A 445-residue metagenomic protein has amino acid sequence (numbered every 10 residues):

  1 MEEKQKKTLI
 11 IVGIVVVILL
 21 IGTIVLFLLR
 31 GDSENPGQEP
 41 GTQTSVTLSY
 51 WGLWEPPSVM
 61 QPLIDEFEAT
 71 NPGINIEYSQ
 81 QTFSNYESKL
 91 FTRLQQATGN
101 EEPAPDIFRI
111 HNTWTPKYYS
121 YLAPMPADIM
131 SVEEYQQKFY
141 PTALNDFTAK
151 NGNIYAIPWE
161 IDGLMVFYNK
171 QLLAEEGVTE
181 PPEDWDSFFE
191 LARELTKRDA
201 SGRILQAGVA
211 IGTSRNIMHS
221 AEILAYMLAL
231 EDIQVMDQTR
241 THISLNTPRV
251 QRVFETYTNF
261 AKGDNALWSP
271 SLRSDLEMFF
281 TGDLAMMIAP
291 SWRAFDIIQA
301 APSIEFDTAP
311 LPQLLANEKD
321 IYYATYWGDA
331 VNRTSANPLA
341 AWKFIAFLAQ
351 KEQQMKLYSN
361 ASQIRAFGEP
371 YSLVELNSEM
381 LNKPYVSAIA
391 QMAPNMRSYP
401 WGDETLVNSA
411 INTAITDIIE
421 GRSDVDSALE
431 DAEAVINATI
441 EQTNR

Functional and structural regions predicted by a protein language model:
E2, Y322, I364-E369, P384-V435: C-terminal capping/gating helix-and-loop segments adjacent to ligand/active sites or protein-protein/ligand interfaces
G41-T42, V59, A127, T281 (+3 more regions): Mature extracytoplasmic/periplasmic domains
E66-T142, A174-E183, A285-M286, A301 (+2 more regions): Extracytoplasmic "Venus flytrap"/periplasmic binding protein-like
T92-Q95, G99-D106, V132-L173, N317-I321 (+1 more regions): A structural signal for short loop-to-beta-strand junctions that line the ligand-binding cleft of periplasmic/secreted
I110-M165, F189, L205, S220-I223 (+2 more regions): Hinge/lid segment of periplasmic solute-binding proteins
A127-F139, S201, G208-N216, E231-R252 (+5 more regions): Short, solvent-exposed loop/beta-turn-alpha elements that line the ligand-binding surface or hinge of extracytoplasmic
N153-W159, L164, F189-H242, L284: Extracytoplasmic/periplasmic solute-binding protein
L191-E194, Q238-S269, L311: Glycine-centered hinge/linker elements that transmit conformational signals in sensory and ligand-binding systems
